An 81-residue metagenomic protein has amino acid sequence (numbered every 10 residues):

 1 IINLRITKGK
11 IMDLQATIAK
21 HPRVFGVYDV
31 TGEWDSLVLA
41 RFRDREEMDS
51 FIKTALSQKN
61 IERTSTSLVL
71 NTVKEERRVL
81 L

Functional and structural regions predicted by a protein language model:
I1-L81: A compositional/biophysical signature of low hydrophobicity enriched in polar/charged and small residues
